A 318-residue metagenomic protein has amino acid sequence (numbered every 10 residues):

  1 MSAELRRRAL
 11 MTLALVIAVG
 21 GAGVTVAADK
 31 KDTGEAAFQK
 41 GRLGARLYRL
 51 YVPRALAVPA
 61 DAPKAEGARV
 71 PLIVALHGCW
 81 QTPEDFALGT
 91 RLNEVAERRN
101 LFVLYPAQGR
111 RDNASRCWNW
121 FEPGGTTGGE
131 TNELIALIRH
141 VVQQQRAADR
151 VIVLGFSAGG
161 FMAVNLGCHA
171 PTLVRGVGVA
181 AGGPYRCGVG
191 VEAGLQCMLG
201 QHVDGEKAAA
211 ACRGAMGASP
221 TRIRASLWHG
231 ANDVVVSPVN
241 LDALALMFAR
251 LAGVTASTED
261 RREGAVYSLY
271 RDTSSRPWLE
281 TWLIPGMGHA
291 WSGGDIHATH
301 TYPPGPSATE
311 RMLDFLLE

Functional and structural regions predicted by a protein language model:
S2, L10-L13, G21-L72, E84-R98 (+11 more regions): A domain-start/cap signature at the N-terminus of enzymes
V70, G78-Q81, M287: Active-site glycine-rich loops that stabilize anionic/oxyanionic intermediates across multiple enzyme folds
A75-G78, Y105, L283: Structural cue for short, hydrophobic secondary-structure segments
A107-G129, G190: Cap/lid segment of the alpha/beta-hydrolase catalytic domain
Q108, G178-C187: Active-site nucleophile loop of the alpha/beta-hydrolase fold
F121-Q145, N165: Alpha/beta-hydrolase active-site loop
L227-H229: Short beta-strand/loop motif that positions the catalytic acidic residue of the alpha/beta-hydrolase fold
N232-V236, H289-A290: Acidic catalytic loop of the alpha/beta-hydrolase fold
